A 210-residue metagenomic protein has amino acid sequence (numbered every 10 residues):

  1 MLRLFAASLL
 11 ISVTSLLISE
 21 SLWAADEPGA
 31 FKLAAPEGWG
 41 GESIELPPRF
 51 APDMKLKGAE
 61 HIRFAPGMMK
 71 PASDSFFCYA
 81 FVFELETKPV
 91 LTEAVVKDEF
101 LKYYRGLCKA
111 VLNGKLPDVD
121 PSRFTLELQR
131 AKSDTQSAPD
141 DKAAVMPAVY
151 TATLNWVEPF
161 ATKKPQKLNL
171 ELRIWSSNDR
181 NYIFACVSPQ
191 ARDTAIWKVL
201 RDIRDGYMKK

Functional and structural regions predicted by a protein language model:
M1-R3: N-terminal secretory signal peptides that target proteins for export/translocation
F5-E20: Bacterial N-terminal signal peptides
A25-F64: N-terminal "mature-domain start" segment
K32, L85-V95, C186-T194: Second-shell loop/turn segments in exported
W39-G41, P47-R49, A59-H61, A80 (+3 more regions): Extracellular structured ligand-interaction cores
L46, V96-Y103, I196-V199, I203: Stable alpha-helical elements in mature extracytoplasmic
M69-V157: Conserved polar/disulfide-associated segments of primarily extracytoplasmic proteins
D140-K210: Short, well-structured beta-strand
